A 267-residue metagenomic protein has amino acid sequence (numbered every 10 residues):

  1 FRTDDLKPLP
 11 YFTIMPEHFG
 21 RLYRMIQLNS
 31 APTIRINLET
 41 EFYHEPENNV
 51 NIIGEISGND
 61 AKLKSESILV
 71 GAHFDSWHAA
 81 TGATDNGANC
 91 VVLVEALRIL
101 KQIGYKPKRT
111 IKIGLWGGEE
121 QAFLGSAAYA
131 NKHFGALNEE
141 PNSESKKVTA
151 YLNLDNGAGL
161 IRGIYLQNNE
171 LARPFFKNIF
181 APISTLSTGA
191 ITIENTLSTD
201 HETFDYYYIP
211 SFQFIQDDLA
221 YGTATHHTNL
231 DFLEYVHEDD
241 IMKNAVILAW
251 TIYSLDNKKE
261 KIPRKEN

Functional and structural regions predicted by a protein language model:
F1-G82, E95-R98, Q102-K108: Soluble metallo-hydrolase cores and metallopeptidase-like ectodomains found primarily in the secretory/periplasmic
L6-F12, E39-Y43, S76-N86, L115 (+3 more regions): Second-shell loop/turn segments in exported
L9-I14, F19-G20, W116-T223: Metal-dependent peptidase/peptidase-like ectodomains
P10-I14, R98, G222-N267: His/Asp/Glu-rich mid-to-C-terminal helical/loop segments that flank catalytic regions of hydrolases
H18-L22, I52, N86-V92, A96 (+6 more regions): Stable alpha-helical elements in mature extracytoplasmic
R24-A31, R98-Y105, A130-N138, A181 (+3 more regions): Sec-exported extracytoplasmic/periplasmic mature domains
S67-G71, K108-G117, S145-L152, E266: Beta-strand segments within the central parallel beta-sheet cores of soluble alpha/beta enzyme folds
L93, R109-K112, P210: A fold-wide structural signal in alpha/beta-hydrolase
